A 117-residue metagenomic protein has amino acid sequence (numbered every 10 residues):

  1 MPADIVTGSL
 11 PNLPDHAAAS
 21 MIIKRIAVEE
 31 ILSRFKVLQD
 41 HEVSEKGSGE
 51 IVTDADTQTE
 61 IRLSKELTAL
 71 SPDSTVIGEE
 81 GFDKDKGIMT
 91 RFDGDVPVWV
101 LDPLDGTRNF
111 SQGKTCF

Functional and structural regions predicted by a protein language model:
M1-L104: N-terminal subdomain of lithium-sensitive/metallo-dependent phosphomonoesterases centered on the IMPase/IPPase/PAP
P97-F117: Short glycine/serine-rich loop segments
